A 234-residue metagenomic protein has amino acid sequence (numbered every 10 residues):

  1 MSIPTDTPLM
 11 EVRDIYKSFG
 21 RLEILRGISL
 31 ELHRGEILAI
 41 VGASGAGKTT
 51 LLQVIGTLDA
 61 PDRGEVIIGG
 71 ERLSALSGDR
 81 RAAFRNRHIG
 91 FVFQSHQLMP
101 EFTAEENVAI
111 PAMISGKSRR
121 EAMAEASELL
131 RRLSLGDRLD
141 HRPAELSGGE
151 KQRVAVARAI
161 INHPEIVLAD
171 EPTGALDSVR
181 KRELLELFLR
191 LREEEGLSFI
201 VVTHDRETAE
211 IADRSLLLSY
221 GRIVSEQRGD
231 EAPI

Functional and structural regions predicted by a protein language model:
M1-Y16, S225-I234: ABC-family P-loop ATPase nucleotide-binding domain
P8-Y220: ABC family nucleotide-binding domain
